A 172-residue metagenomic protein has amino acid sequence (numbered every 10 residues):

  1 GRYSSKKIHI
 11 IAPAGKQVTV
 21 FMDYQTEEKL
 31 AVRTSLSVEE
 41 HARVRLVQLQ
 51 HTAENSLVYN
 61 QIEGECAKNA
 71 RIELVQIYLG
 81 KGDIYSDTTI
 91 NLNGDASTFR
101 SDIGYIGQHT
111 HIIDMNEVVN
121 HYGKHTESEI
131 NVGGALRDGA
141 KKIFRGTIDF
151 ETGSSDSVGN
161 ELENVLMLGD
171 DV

Functional and structural regions predicted by a protein language model:
G1-V172: Conserved beta-strand/loop scaffold segments within soluble protein domains that form the structured core and edges
